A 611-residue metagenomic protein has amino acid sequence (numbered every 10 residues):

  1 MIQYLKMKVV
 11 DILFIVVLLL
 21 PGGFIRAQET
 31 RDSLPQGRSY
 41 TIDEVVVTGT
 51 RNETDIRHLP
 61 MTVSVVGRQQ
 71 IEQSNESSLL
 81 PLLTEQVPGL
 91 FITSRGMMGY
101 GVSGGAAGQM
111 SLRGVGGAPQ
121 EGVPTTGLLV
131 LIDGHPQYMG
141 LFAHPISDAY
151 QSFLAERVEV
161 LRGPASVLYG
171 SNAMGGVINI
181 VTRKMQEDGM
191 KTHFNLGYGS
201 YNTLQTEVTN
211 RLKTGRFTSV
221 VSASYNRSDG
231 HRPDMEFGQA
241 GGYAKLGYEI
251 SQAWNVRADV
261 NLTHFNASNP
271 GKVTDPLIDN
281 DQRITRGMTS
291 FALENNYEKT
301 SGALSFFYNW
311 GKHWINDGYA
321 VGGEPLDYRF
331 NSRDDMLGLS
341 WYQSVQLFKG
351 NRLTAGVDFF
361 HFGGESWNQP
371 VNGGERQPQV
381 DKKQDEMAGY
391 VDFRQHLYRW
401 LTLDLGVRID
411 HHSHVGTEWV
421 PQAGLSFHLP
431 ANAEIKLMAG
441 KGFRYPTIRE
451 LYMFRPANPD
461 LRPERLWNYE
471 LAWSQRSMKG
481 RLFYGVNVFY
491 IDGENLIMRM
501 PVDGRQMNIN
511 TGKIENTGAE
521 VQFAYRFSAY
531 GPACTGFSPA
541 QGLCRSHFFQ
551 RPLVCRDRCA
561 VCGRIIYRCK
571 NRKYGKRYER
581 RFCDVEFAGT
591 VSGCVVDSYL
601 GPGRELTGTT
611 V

Functional and structural regions predicted by a protein language model:
E29-E72, L80: Short, acidic, small-residue-rich periplasmic hinge/interaction motif at the N-terminus of Gram-negative outer-membrane
T84-H135: Extracytoplasmic beta-strand/coil segments of soluble accessory domains associated with Gram-negative outer-membrane
G127-L128, H135-R162: Short acidic/polar hinge/loop motifs at secondary-structure boundaries that mediate gating or recognition
V177, T182-L212, S222-A223, S228-M235: Short strand-turn segments of transmembrane beta-barrel domains in outer membranes, especially the first one or two
F217, A303-D317, H428, E434-K436 (+3 more regions): Membrane-embedded beta-barrel scaffold of Gram-negative outer-membrane proteins
S228-M235, Q239, A253-M336: Flexible loop and strand-edge segments within Gram-negative outer membrane beta-barrel domains
P233, G271, I278-D281, W314-D317 (+10 more regions): Outer-membrane beta-barrel domain signature, especially the mid-to-C-terminal portions of large Gram-negative OMP
S251, F348-R352, E375-D492, S528 (+3 more regions): Structural signature of Gram-negative outer-membrane beta-barrels, strongest in the C-terminal barrel of TonB-dependent
